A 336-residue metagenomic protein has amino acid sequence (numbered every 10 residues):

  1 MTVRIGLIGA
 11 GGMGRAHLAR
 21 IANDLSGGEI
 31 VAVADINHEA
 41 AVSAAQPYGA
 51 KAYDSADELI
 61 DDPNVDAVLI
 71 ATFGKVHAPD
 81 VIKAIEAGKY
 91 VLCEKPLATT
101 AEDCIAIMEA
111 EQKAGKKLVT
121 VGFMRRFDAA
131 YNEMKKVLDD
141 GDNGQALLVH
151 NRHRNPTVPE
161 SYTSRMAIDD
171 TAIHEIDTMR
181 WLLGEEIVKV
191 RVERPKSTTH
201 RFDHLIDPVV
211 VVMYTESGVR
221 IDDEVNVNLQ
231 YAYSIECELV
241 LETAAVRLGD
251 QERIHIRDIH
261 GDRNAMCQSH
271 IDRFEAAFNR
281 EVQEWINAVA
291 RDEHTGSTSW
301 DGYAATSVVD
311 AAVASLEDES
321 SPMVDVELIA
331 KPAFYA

Functional and structural regions predicted by a protein language model:
M1, A67-I70, I105, N287-A336: C-terminal helix-rich "cap/oligomerization" subdomain common to oxidoreductases
M1-Y48: N-terminal Rossmann-like dinucleotide-binding module
H17, N37, Y48-A110: Beta-loop-alpha module in the N-terminal Rossmann-like domain of NAD(P)-dependent dehydrogenases, especially those
D54, I70, L92-C93, T99 (+4 more regions): Hydrophobic residues in well-ordered beta-strands that form the structural core
G88, G115-K116, G141, G218 (+2 more regions): Glycine-centered short loops/turns at secondary-structure junctions
A98-V158: A contiguous active-site-proximal alpha/beta segment in oxidoreductase catalytic domains
V158-A232, W300: Rossmann-like dinucleotide-binding domain that binds NAD(P)(H)
R194, R201-H204, E216-E281, T298: NAD(P)-dinucleotide binding in Rossmann-like oxidoreductases
